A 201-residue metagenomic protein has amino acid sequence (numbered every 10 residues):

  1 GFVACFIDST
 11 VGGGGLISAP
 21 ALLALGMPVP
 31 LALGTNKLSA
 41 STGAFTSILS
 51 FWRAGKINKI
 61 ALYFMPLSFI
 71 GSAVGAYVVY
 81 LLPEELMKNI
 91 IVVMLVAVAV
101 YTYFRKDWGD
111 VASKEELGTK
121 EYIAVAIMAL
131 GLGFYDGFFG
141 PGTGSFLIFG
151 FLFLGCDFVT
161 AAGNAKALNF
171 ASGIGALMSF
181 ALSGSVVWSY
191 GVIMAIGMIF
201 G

Functional and structural regions predicted by a protein language model:
G1-P28, S113-A162, V192: Selected transmembrane alpha-helices and immediately adjacent juxtamembrane segments of polytopic inner-membrane
A24, L67-V74, V98-A99, K120-F134 (+1 more regions): Small-residue-rich segments of transmembrane alpha-helices in multi-pass membrane proteins, especially helix faces
M27-N36, N58-Y63, G155-K166: Membrane-interface alpha-helices at helix entry/exit sites of multi-pass transporters
G34-N89, G173-G201: Selective hydrophobic functional segments
T42-T46, V96-Y103, L152-G155, M198-G201: Alpha-helical transmembrane segments and their membrane-interface exit regions
F45-K56, I90-L117: Transmembrane helix exit motif
N58-L67, I91, E115-E121, A162-F170: Cytoplasmic-side transmembrane-helix entry/capping segments in multi-pass membrane proteins
